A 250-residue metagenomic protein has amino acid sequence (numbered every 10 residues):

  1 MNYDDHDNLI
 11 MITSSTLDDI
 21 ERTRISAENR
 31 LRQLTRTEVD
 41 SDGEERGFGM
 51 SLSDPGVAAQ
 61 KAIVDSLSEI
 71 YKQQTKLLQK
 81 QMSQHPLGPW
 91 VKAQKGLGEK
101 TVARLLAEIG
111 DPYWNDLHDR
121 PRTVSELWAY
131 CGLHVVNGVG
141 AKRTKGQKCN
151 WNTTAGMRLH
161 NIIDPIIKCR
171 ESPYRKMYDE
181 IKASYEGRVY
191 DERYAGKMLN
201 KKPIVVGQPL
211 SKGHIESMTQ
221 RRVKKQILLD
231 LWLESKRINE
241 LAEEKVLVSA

Functional and structural regions predicted by a protein language model:
M1-H85: Long, charge-rich intrinsically disordered scaffolds of nucleic-acid metabolism proteins
D7, A103-A107, L229: Short, hydrophobic alpha-helix immediately C-terminal to the catalytic nucleophile
I20, I215-I238, E243: P-loop NTPase catalytic cores that bind/hydrolyze ATP
R22, S26, K92, L97-K100 (+7 more regions): Generic recognition of stable, solvent-exposed alpha-helical segments in well-folded globular domains
I25, R32, R36-V39, S83 (+5 more regions): Hydrophobic/aromatic-lined pockets within catalytic cores
E38, K176, R237-A250: Short linear, low-complexity motifs centered on an aromatic residue
K72-Y113: Coiled-coil termination/hinge junctions
L105-E216, R221: Phosphate-backbone recognition surface of nucleic-acid-processing proteins
